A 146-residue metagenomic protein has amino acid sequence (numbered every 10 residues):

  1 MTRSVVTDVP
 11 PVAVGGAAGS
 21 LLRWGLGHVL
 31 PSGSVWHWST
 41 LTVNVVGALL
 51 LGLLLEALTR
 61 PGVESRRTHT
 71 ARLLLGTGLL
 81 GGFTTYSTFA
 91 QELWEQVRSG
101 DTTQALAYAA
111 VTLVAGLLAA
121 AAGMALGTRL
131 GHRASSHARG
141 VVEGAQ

Functional and structural regions predicted by a protein language model:
M1-Q146: Membrane-interface helix-loop junctions in multi-pass transporters/channels
